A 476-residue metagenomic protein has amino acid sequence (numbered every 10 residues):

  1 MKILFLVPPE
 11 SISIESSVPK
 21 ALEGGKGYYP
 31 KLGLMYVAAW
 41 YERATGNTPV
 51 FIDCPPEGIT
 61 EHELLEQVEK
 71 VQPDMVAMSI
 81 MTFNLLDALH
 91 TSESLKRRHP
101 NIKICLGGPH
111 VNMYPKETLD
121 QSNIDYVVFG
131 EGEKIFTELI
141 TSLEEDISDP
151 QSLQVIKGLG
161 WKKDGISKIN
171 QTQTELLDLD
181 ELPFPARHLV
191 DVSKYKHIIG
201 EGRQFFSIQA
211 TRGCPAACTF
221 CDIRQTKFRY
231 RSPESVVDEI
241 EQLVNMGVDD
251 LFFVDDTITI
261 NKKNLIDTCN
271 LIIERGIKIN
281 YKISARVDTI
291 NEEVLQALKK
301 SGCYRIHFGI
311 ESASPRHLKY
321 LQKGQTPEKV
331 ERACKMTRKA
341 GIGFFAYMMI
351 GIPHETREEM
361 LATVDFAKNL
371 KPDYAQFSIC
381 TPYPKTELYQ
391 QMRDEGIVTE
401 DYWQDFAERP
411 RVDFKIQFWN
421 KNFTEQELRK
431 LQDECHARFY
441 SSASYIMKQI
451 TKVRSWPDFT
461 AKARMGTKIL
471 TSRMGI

Functional and structural regions predicted by a protein language model:
M1, P9-V18, I156, W161-A210: N-terminal [4Fe-4S]-dependent radical SAM core
I3-F5, I12, G46-T48, L65-E69 (+4 more regions): Radical SAM enzyme core and accessory elements
K20-Y41: Short catalytic helix/loop segments, enriched in acidic residues and glycine and frequently bearing histidine
G33, W40-Y41, T48-D178, I379-K385: Glycine-rich beta-alpha loop elements in corrinoid/cobalamin-binding modules across cobalamin-dependent enzymes
P115-D120, V294, H354-N369: Catalytic cores of alpha/beta
Q173-V192, L388-R411: Mobile, glycine-enriched helix-loop/loop "lid" segments at the mouths of ligand-binding/catalytic clefts that gate
D180, F184-Y347, I352, D365: Radical SAM [4Fe-4S] cluster-binding motif and immediate context
